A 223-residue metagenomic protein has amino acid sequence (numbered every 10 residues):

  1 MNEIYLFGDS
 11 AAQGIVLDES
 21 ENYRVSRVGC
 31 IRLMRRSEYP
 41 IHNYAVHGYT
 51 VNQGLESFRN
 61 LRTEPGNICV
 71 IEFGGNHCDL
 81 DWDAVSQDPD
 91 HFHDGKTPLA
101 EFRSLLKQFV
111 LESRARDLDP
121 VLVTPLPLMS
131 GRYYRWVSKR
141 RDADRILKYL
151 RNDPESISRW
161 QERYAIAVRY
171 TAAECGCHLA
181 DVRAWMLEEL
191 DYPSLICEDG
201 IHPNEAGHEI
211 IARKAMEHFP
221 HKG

Functional and structural regions predicted by a protein language model:
M1-A45, R59-P65, N204: Serine-esterase "nucleophile elbow" of acetyl-processing enzymes
S10, V16, H47-T50, N76 (+2 more regions): Gly/Ser/Thr-rich beta-alpha loop segments that engage phosphate groups in nucleotides
A11, Y44-Y49, V70-G74, D83: Cell-envelope and extracellular/periplasmic
Q13, E19, T50, M129 (+1 more regions): Flexible, glycine-rich phosphate/dinucleotide-binding loops and adjacent beta-alpha linkers at cofactor/substrate
N22, A45-Y49, P98-L99, S156-I157: Short, flexible loop segments at the rims of nucleotide/cofactor-binding pockets, characterized by
R36, L55-G223: Alpha-helical cap/lid subdomain in secreted, periplasmic, or secretory-pathway luminal O-acyl-processing enzymes
